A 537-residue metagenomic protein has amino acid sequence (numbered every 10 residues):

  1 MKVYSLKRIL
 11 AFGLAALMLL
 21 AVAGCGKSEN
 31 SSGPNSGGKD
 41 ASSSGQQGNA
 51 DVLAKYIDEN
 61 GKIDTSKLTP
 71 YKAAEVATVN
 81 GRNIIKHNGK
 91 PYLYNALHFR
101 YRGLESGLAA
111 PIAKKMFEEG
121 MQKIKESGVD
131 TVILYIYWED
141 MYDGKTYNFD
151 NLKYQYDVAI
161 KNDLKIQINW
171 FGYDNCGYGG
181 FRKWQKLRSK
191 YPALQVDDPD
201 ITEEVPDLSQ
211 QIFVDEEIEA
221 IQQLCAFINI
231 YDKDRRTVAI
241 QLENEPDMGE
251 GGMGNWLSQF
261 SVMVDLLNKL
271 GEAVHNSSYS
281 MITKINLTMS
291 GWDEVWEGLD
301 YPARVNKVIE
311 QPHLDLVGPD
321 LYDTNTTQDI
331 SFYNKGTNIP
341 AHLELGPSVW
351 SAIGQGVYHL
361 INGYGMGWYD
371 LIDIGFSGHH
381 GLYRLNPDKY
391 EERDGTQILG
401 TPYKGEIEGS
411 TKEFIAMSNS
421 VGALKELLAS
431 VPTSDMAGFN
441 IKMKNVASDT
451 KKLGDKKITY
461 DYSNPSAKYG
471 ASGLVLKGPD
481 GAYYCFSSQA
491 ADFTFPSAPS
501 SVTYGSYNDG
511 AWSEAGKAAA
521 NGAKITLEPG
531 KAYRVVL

Functional and structural regions predicted by a protein language model:
L20-G24: C-terminal motif of bacterial Sec signal peptides marking the signal peptidase cleavage site
G45-V129: N-terminal carbohydrate-binding accessory modules
A96-I112, Y135-D150, D197-E219, P246 (+5 more regions): The substrate-binding groove and active-site-proximal loops of carbohydrate-active enzymes, especially glycoside
K114-S189, F260-M281: Aromatic-lined substrate-binding rim segments of carbohydrate-active enzymes
L152, Y173-A226: Active-site-adjacent "subsite" loops/lids of carbohydrate-active enzymes
L164, V274-N276, A303-E413: Catalytic-core region of carbohydrate-active enzymes that cleave or remodel glycosidic bonds
N169-F171, D232-E245, F260-A303, G318-Y322 (+1 more regions): Aromatic-lined carbohydrate-recognition surfaces of secreted/lumenal glycan-active proteins
S448-L537: C-terminal beta-sandwich/jelly-roll accessory domains of carbohydrate-active enzymes
